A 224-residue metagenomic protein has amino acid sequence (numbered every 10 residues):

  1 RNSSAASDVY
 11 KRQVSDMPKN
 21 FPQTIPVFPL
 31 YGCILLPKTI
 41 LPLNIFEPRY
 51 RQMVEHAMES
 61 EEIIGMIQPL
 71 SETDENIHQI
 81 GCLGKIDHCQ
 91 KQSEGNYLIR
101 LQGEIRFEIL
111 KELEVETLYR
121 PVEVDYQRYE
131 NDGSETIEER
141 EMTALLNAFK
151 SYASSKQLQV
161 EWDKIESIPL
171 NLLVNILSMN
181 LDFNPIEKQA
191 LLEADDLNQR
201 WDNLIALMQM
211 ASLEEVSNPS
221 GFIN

Functional and structural regions predicted by a protein language model:
R1-Q13: Single conserved hydrophobic/aromatic residue that forms the stacking wall/gate of nucleotide- or nucleobase-binding
R12-N224: N-terminal low-complexity, acidic/polar interaction/targeting segments
